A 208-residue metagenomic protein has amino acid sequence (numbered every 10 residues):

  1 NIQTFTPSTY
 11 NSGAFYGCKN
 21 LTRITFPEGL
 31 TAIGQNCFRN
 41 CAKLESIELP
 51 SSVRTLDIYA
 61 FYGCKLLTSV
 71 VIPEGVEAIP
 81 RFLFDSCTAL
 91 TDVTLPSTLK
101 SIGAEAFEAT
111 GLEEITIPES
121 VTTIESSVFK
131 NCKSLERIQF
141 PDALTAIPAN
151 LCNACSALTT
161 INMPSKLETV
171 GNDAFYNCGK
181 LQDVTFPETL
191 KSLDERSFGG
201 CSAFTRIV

Functional and structural regions predicted by a protein language model:
N1-S8, K19-A32, A42-T55, K65-A78 (+6 more regions): Structural signature of tandem-repeat unit edges
N11-Y16, G34-R39, D57-Y62, P80-D85 (+5 more regions): Consensus positions within tandem repeat domains that build extended binding/scaffold surfaces
